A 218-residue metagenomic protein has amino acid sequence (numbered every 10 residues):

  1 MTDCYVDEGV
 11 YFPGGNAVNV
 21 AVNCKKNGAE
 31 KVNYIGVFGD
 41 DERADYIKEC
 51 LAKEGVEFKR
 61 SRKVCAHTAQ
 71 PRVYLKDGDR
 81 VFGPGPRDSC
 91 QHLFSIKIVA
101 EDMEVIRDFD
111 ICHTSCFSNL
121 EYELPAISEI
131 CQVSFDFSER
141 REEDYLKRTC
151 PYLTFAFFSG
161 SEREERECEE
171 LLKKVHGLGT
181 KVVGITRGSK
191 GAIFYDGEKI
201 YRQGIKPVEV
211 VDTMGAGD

Functional and structural regions predicted by a protein language model:
T2-E8, G28-D110: Conserved N-terminal subdomain of the carbohydrate kinase-like
Y5-V22: Short catalytic helix/loop segments, enriched in acidic residues and glycine and frequently bearing histidine
V10, G15, R87-D88, F137-E142 (+2 more regions): Short, acidic/turn-prone active-site loops that include or flank metal/cofactor- and phosphate-binding residues
V20-E30: A short, Lys/Arg-enriched amphipathic alpha-helix followed by its capping loop at the start of a domain
A29-E30, S128-Q132, L178-V182: A short helix->loop->beta-strand "cap" motif at the edges of active sites that frequently abuts
Y34-G36, F135, A156, I185: Structural beta-sheet core signal
D110-K174, G191: Conserved beta-alpha-beta core of the PfkB/ribokinase-like small-molecule kinase fold
E169-D218: Conserved phosphate-binding/catalytic region of the ribokinase-like
